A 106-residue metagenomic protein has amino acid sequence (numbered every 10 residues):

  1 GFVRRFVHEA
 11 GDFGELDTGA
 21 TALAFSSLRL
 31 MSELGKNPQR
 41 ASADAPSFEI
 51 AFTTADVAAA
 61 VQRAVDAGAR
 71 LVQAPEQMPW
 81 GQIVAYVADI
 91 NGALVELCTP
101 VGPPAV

Functional and structural regions predicted by a protein language model:
V3-T53, A59-A88, T99-V106: Vicinal oxygen chelate
N91: Conserved ATPase active-site switch/coordination loops adjacent to the nucleotide-binding site
